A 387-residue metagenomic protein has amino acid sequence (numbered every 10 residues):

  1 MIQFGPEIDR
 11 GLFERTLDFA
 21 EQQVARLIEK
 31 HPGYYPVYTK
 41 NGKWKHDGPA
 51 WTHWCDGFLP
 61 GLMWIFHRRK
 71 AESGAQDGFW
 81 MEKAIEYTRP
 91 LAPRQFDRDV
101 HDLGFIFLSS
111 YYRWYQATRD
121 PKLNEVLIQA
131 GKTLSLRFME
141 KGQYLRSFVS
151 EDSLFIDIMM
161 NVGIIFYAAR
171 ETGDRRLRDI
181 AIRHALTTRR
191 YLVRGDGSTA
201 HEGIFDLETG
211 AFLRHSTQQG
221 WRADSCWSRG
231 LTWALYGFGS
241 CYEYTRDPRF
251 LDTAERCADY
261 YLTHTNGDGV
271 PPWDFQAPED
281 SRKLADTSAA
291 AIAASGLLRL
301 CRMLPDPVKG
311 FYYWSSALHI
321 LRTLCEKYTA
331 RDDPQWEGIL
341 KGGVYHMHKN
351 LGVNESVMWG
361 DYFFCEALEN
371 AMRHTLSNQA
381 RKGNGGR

Functional and structural regions predicted by a protein language model:
M1-R387: Glycan-recognition and catalytic cores of secretory/periplasmic carbohydrate-active enzymes
